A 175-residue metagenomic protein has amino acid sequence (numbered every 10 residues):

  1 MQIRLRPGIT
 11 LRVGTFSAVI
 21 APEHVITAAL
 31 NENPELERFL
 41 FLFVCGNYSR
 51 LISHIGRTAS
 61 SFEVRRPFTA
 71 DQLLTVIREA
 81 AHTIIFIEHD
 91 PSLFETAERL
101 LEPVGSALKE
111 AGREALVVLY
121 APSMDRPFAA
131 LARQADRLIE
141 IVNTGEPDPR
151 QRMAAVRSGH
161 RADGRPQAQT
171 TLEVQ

Functional and structural regions predicted by a protein language model:
M1-Q175: N-terminal regions of ATP-driven nucleic-acid and macromolecular assemblies, encompassing P-loop NTP-binding domains
